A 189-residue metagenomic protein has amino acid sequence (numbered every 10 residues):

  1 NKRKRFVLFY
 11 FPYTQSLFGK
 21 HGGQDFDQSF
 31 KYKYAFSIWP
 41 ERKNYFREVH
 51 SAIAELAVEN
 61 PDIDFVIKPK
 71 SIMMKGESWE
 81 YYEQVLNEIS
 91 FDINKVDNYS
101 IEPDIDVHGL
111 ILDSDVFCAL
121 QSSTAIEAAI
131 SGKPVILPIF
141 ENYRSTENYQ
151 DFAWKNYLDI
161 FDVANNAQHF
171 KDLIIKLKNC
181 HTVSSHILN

Functional and structural regions predicted by a protein language model:
N1-E88: Conserved catalytic-core segment of nucleotide-activated headgroup transferases in glycan assembly
K2, N60, I93-V96, I130 (+1 more regions): Short, well-ordered coil/turn elements that cap or connect secondary structure elements
F11, P69, I105, I139 (+1 more regions): Residues at the C-termini of beta-strands that transition into short coil/loop
S51-I53, P103-D106, S123, N148-Q150: A generic local structural motif
V66, S100, V116-C118, I136-P138 (+1 more regions): Hydrophobic/aromatic beta-strand patches that form the interior of the parallel beta-sheet core in alpha/beta enzyme
I72-S131: Donor nucleotide-activated moiety binding/catalytic core segment of transferases that use nucleotide-activated donors
L86-F91, S123-L188: Catalytic binding pocket for nucleotide-activated donors in carbohydrate/polymer assembly enzymes
